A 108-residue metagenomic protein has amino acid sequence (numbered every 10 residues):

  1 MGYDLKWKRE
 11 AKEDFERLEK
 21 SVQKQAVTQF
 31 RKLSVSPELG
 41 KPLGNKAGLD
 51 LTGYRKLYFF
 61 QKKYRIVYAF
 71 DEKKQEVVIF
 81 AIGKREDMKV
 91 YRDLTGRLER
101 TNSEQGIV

Functional and structural regions predicted by a protein language model:
M1-F30, G106-V108: Arg/Lys-rich, positively charged N-terminal/basic patches that mediate binding to nucleic acids
G2, D14, A47-T52, A69: Acidic/histidine-enriched, beta-strand-rich ligand/metal-binding domains
G2, Y54, K74-E76: A generic structural signal for beta-strand entry/edge sites
R9, N45-A47, Q61, G83-K84: A general secondary-structure junction signal
E16, Y58-R65, A69-V108: Enriched for short, Lys/Arg-rich terminal
Q29-K32, R97: Conserved short hydrophobic interaction patches
R31-F59: A short, surface-exposed loop/turn module that caps and links secondary-structure elements
